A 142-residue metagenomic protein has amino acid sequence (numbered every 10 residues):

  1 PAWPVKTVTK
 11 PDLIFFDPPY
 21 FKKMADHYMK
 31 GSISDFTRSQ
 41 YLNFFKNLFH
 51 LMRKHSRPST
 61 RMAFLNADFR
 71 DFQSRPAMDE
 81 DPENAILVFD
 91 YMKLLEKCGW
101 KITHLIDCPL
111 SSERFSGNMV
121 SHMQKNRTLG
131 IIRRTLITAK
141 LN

Functional and structural regions predicted by a protein language model:
P1-N142: Class I S-adenosyl-L-methionine-dependent methyltransferase catalytic core
